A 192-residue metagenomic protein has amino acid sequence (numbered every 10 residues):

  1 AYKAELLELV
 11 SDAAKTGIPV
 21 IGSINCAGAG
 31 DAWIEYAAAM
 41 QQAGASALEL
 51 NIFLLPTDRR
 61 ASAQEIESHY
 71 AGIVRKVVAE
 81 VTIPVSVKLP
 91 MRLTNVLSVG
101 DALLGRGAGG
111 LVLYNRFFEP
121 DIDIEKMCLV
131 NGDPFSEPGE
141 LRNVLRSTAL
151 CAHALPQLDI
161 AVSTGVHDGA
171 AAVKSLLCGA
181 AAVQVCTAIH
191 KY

Functional and structural regions predicted by a protein language model:
A1: Glycine-rich nucleotide/cofactor/substrate-binding loop typically near the N-terminus or early in the first domain
A4-L7, S11, K15-I21, N25-V162 (+1 more regions): Alpha/beta enzyme core
T187-Y192: Short, intrinsically disordered, charge-balanced linker/junction segments flanking boundaries in proteins
